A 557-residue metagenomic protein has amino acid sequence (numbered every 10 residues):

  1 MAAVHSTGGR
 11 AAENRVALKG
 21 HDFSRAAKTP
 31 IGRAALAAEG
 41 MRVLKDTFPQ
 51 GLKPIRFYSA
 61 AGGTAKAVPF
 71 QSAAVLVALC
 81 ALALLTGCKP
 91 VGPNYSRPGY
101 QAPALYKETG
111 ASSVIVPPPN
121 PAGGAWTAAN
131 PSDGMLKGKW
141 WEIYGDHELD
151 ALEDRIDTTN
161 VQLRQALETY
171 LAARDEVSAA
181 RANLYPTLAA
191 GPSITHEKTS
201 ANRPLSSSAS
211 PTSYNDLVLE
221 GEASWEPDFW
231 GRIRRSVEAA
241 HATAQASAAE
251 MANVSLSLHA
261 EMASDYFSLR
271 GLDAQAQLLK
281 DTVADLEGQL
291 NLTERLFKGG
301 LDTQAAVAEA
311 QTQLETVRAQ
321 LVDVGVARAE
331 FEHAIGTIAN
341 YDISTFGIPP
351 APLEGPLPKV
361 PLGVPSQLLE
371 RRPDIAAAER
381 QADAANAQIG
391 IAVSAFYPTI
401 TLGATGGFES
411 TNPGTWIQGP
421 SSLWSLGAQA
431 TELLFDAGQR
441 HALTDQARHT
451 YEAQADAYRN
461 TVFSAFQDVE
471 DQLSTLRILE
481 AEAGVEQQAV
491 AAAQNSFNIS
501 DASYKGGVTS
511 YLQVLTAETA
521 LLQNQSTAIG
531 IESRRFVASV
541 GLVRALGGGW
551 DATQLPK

Functional and structural regions predicted by a protein language model:
M1-G87, P117: Intrinsic disorder/low-complexity segments
L84-T158, S206, L217, H241 (+4 more regions): Terminal intrinsically disordered/low-complexity segments used for targeting and assembly
P93-P98, L105, G138-K139, Y144-R155 (+6 more regions): Small/polar-residue-enriched beta-strand and adjacent coil segments characteristic of outer-membrane beta-barrel
I233, A249-V364, T475, L479 (+4 more regions): Periplasmic alpha-helical coiled-coil/stalk elements that build and connect Gram-negative outer-membrane
F297-L301, Y504-V508, A545-G549: A short glycine-centered flexible hinge/capping loop motif at secondary-structure junctions
G300-T303, A465, Q472, G507-Y511: Alpha-helical heptad-repeat coiled-coil segments that mediate oligomerization/polymerization in large
L368, L402, A430, A447 (+11 more regions): Hydrophobic, well-ordered secondary-structure elements that form the walls of internal hydrophobic environments
